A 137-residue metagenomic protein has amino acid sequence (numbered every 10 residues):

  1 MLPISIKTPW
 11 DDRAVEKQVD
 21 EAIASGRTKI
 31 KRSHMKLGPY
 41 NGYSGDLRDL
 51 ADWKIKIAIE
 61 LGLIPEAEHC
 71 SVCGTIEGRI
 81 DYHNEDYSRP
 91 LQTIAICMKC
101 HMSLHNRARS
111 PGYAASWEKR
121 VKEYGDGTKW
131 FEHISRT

Functional and structural regions predicted by a protein language model:
M1-W53, I76, G127: A boundary/linker detector
Y43, L47, I64, Y87 (+1 more regions): Charge-dense, low-complexity intrinsically disordered segments
L50-D81: Short cysteine-rich loop/turn motifs with clustered Cys
H69-M98, A108, Y113: Histidine-centered nuclease catalytic patch
A114-T137: A detector for short metal-coordination/catalytic motifs
